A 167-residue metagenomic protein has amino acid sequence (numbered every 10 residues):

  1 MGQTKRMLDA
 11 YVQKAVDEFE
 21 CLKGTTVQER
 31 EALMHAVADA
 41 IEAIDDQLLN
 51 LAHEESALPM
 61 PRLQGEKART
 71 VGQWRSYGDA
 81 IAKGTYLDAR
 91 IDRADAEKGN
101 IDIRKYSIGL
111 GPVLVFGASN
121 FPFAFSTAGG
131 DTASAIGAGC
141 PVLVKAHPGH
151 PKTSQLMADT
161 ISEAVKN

Functional and structural regions predicted by a protein language model:
M1-G99: N-terminal Rossmann-like NAD(P)+-binding subdomain of aldehyde/semialdehyde dehydrogenases
T85-N167: Rossmann-like NAD(P) dinucleotide-binding subdomain of oxidoreductase/dehydrogenase enzymes
